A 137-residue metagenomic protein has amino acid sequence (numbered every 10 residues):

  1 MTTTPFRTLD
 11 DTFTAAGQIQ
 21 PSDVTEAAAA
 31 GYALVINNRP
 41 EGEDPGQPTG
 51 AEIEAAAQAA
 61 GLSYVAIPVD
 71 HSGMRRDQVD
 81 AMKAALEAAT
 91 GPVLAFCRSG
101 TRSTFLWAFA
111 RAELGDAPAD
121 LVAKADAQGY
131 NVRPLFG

Functional and structural regions predicted by a protein language model:
M1-V93, F105-G137: Cys-dependent protein tyrosine phosphatase-like superfamily
C97: Short cysteine clusters
